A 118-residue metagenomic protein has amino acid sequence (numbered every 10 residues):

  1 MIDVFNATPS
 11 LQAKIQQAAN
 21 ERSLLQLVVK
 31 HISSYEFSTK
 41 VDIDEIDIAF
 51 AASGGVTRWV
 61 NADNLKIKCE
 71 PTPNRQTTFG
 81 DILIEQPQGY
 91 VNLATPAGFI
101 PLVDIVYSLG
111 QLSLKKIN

Functional and structural regions predicted by a protein language model:
M1-A7, S53, V91-N92, F99: Broad hydrophobic/π-residue packing in well-ordered secondary structure
M1-D42: N-terminal disorder-to-order initiation segments that are Gly/Lys/Arg-biased and fold into the first beta/loop/alpha
N6, N20, N61-N64, N74 (+2 more regions): Detector for Asparagine
P9-L11, W59-V60, V106: Short regulatory "switch" loops immediately downstream of catalytic or recognition motifs within protein catalytic
A13-L24, L65-E70, L112-L114: Low-complexity, polar-biased intrinsically disordered regions enriched in Pro/Ser/Thr/Gly
I15, V28-V29, A97, K116-N118: Generic low-complexity, intrinsically disordered sequence content enriched in small uncharged/hydrophobic residues
L27-P87: Short, conserved turn/kink motifs that form compact alpha/beta structural patches or helix kinks used as
P73-I117: Short, compact, well-ordered microdomains
